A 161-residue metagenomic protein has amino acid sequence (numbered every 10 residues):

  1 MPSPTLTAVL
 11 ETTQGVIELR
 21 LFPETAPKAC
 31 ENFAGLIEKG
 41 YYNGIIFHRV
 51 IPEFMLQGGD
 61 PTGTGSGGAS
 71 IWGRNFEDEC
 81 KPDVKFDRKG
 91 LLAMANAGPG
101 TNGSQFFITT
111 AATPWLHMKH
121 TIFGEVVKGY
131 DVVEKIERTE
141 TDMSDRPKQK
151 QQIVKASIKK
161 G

Functional and structural regions predicted by a protein language model:
M1-G161: Cyclophilin-like peptidyl-prolyl cis-trans isomerases
